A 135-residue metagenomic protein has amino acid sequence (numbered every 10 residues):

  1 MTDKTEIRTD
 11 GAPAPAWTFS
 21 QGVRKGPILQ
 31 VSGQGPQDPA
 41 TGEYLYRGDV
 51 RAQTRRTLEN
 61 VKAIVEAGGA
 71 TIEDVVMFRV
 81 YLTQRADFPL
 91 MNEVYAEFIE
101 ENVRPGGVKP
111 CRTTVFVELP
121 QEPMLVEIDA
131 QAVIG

Functional and structural regions predicted by a protein language model:
M1-E59, A63-M77, L82-G135: N-terminal presequence-like segments and the immediate start of the first folded domain
